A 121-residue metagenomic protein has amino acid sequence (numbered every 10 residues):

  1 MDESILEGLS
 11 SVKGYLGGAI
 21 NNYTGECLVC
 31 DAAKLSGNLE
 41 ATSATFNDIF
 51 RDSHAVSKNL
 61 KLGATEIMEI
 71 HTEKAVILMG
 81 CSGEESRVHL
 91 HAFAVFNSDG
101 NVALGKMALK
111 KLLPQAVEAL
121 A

Functional and structural regions predicted by a protein language model:
M1-G17, N22-Y23, C27-A121: Non-catalytic interaction/Regulatory regions outside core domains
